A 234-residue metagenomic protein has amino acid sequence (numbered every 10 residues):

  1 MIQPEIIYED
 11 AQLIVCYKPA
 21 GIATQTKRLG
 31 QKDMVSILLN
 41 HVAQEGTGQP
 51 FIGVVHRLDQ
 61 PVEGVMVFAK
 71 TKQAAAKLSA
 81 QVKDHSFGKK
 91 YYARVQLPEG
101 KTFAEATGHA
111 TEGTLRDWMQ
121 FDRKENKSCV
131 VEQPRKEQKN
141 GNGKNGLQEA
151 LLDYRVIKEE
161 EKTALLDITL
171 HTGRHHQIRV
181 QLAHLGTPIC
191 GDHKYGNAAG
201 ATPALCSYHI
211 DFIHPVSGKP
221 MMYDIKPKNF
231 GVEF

Functional and structural regions predicted by a protein language model:
M1-F234: RNA pseudouridine synthases
